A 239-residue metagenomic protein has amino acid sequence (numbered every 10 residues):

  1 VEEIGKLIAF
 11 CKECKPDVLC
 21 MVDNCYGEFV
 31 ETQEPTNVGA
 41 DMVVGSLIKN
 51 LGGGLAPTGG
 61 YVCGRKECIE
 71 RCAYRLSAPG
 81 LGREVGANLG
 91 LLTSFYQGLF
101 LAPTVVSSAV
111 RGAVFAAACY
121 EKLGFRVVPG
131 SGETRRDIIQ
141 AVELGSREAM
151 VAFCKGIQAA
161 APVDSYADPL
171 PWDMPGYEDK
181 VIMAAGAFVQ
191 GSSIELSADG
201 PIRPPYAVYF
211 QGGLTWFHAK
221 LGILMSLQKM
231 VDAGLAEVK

Functional and structural regions predicted by a protein language model:
V1-S107, R111, Y120, G124-V128 (+1 more regions): Conserved PLP-enzyme active-site core in the AAT-like
E121-V238: Conserved C-terminal alpha-helix-loop-beta "cap" of PLP-dependent enzymes that closes/shapes the active-site mouth
